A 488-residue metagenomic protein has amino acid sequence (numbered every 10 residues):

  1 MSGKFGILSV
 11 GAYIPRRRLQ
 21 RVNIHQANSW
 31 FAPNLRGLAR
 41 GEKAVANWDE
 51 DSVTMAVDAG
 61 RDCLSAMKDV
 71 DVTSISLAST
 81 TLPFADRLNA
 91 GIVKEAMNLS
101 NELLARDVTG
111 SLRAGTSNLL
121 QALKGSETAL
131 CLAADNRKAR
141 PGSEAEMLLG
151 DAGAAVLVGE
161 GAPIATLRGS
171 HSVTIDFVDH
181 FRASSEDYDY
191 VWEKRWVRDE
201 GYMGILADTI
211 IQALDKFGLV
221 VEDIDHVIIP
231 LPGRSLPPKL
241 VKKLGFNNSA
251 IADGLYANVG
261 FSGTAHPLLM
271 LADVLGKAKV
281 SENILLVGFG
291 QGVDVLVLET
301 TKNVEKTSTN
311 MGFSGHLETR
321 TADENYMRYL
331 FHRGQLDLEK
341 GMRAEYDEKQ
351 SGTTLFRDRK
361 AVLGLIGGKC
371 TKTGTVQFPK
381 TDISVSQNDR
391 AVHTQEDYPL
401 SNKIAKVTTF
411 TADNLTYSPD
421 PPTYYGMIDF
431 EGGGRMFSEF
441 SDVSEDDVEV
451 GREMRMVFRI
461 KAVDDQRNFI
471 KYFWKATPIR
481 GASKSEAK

Functional and structural regions predicted by a protein language model:
M1-D49, G142-E200, K279, L286-L355: Condensing-enzyme catalytic core mediating Claisen C-C bond formation in acyl metabolism
I7, S52-R113, K216-K239, K243: Conserved beta-ketoacyl condensing-enzyme motif
A39-D58, R106-R113, A145-M147, D187-D208 (+1 more regions): Active-site pocket-shaping loop/turn-to-helix segments
V57, L82, S100-E102, D107-T128 (+1 more regions): Claisen-condensing/thiolase-fold acyl-transfer catalytic domains that form or cleave C-C bonds in fatty acid
R343-K406: Cys/His-rich short segments
L415-M427, K471: Short aromatic-glycine-enriched beta-strand elements
D442-M456: Short nucleic-acid-contacting surface segments enriched for D/E, G, S/T with interspersed K/R
V457-K488: OB-fold/S1-family single-stranded nucleic acid-binding modules
